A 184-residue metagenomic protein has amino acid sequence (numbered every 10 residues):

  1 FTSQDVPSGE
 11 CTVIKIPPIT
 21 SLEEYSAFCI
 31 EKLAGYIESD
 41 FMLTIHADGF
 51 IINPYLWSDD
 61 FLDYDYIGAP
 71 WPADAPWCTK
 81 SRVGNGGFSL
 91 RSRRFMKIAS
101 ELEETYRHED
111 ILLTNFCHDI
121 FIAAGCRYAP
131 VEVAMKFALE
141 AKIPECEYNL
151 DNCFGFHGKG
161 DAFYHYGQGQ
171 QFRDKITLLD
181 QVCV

Functional and structural regions predicted by a protein language model:
F1-D40, Y55: Active-site-proximal specificity loops/subdomain of glycosyltransferases
F1-Q4, L43, Y66-A69, F156: Short, hydrophobic beta-strand segments that form beta-sheet elements in well-ordered domains
Q4-P7, I19-T20, D48-I51, W71-A75 (+2 more regions): Short, solvent-exposed loop/turn segments at secondary-structure junctions
Y36-E38, S58-L62, R91: Short, conserved loop/helix-junction motifs that constitute active-site signature segments in enzyme catalytic cores
S39-I51: Short beta-strand-to-loop acidic/aromatic patch adjacent to the donor-nucleotide binding site
G49-S81: Conserved donor-nucleotide/metal-binding helix-loop-beta segment in metal-dependent transferases, i.e., the alpha-helix
V83-V184: Catalytic core and acceptor-binding pocket of nucleotide-sugar-dependent glycosyltransferases
